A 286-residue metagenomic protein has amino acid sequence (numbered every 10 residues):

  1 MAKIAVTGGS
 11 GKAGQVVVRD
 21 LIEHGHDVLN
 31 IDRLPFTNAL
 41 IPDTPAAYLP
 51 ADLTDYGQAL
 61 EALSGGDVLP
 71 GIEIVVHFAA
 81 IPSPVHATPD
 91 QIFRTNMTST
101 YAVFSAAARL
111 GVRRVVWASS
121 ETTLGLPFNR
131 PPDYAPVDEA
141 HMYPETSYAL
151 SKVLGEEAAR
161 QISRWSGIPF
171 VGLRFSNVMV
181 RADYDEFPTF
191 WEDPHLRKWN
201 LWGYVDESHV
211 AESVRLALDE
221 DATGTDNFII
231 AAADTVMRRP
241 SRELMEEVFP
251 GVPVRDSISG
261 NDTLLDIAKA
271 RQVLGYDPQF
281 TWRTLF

Functional and structural regions predicted by a protein language model:
I4-H24: N-terminal Rossmann NAD(P)H-binding glycine-rich loop of SDR-like oxidoreductase domains
A51-T54, Q91-S99, M142, T146 (+2 more regions): Glycine-rich NAD(P)-binding loop of the Rossmann-fold in SDR/ketoreductase-type enzymes
A51-T95: NAD(P)H-binding glycine-rich loop region in Rossmannoid oxidoreductase-like domains and their noncatalytic homologs
R94, R130-G167: Catalytic helix-loop patch of NAD(P)-dependent Rossmann-fold dehydrogenases
A102-E145: Conserved Rossmann-fold NAD(P)-dependent oxidoreductase catalytic core, especially the SDR/UDP-sugar
L150, V171-M179, D185, P194-L216: Substrate-positioning beta->alpha
W165-P169, V180-E192, L216-N227: Glycine/proline-rich active-site loop of Rossmann-fold NAD(P)-dependent oxidoreductases
S208-F286: C-terminal substrate-binding subdomain of Rossmann-fold SDR/epimerase-dehydratase oxidoreductases
